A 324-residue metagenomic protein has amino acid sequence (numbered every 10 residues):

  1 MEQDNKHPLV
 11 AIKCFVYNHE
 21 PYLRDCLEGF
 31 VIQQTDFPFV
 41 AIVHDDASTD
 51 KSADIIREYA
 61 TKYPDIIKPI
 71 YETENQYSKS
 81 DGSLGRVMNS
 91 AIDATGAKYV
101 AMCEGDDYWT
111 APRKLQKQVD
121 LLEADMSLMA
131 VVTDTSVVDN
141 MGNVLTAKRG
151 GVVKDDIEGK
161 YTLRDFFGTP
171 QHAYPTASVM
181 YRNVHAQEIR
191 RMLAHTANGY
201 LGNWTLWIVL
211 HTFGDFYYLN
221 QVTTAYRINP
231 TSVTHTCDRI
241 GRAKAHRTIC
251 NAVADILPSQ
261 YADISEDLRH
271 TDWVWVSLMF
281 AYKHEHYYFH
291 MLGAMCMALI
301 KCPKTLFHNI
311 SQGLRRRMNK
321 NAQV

Functional and structural regions predicted by a protein language model:
P8-A11, V40, T205: Cell-envelope/extracellular polymer assembly enzymes that use nucleotide-activated donors
Y22-R24, D50-Y59: Acidic helix N-cap motif at the loop->helix transition within catalytic regions of sugar-transfer enzymes
E28-P38: Short, acidic, metal-binding catalytic loop of nucleotide-sugar glycosyltransferases
D45-D54, E74-N75, E104: A conserved acidic beta->alpha catalytic loop
T73-T95, K117: Glycine-rich, basic loop-to-helix element that forms the pyrophosphate-binding segment of sugar-nucleotide handling
G85, D93, T133, G151-R239 (+1 more regions): Conserved nucleotide-sugar donor-binding catalytic segment
V100: Short aromatic/hydrophobic "clamp" motif used to bind/position activated sugar donors
R113-A147: Conserved donor NDP-sugar-binding/catalytic core segment of glycosyltransferases
